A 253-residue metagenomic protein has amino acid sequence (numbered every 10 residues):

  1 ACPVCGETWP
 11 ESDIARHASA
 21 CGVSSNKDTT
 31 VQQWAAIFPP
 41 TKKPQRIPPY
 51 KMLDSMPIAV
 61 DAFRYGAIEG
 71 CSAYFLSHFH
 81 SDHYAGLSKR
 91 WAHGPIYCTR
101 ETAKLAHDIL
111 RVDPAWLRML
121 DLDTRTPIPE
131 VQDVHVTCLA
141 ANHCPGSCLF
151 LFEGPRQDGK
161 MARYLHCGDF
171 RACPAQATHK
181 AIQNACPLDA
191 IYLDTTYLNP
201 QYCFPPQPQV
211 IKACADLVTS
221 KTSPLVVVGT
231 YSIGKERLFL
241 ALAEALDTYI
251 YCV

Functional and structural regions predicted by a protein language model:
A1-C5: Short cysteine-rich clusters marking metal-coordination/redox-active sites
T8: Cys/His-rich metal-chelating microdomains
E11-D28: C-terminal recognition-helix end and immediately following basic linker of small zinc-binding "finger" domains
C21, D113, L246: The DNA-recognition helices of helix-turn-helix-type DNA-binding domains
S25-Q32, L188: Flexible, disordered linker segments and immediate boundary regions flanking tandem C2H2 zinc-finger modules
A35-A73, D82-K221, L225, G229-Y231: His/Asp/Glu-rich metal-coordinating catalytic cores of metallo-dependent phosphodiesterases/hydrolases acting on
H78: Conserved G/P- and acidic residue-centered "switch" motifs that form tight phosphate/ATP-binding loops in soluble
T230-V253: Extended, H/D-rich, highly charged conserved domains that either
